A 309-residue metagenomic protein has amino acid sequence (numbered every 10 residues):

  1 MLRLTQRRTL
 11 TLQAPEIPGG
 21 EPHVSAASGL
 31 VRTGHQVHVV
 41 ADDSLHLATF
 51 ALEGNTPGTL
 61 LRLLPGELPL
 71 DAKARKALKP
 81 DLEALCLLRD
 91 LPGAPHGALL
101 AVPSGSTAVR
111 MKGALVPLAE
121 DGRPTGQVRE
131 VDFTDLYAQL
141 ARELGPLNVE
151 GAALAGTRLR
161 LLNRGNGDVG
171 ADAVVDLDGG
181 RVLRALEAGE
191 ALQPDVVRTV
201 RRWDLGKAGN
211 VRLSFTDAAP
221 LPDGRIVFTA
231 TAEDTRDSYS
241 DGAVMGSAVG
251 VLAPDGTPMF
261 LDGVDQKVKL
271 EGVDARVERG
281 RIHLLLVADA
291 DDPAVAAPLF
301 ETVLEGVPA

Functional and structural regions predicted by a protein language model:
M1-A309: Sequence/structural signature of beta-propeller domains
